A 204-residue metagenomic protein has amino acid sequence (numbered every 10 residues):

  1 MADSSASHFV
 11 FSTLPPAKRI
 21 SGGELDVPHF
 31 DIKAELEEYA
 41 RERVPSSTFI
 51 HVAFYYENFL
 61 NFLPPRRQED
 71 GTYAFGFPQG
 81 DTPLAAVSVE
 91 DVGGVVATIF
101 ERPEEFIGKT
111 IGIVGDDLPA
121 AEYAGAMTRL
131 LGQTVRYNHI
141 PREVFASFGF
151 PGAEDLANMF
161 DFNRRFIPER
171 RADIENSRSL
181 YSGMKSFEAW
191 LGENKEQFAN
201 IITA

Functional and structural regions predicted by a protein language model:
S4-H8, L14-R136, F145-E154: Oxidoreductase cofactor-interface core, primarily capturing Rossmann-like NAD(P)-dependent enzymes
H139: Conserved residues in the N-terminal Rossmann fold of short-chain dehydrogenase/reductase
R142-A204: A hydrophobic C-terminal alpha-helical subdomain
